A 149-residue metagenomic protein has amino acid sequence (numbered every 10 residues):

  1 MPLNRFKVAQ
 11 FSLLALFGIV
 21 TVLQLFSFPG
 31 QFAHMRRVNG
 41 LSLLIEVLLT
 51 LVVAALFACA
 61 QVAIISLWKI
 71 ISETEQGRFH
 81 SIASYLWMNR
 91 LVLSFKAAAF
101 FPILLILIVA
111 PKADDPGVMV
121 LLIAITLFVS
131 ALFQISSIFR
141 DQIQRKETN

Functional and structural regions predicted by a protein language model:
M1-F17: Alpha-helical transmembrane segments and their helix-start/interface "positive-inside/aromatic belt" motifs in integral
G18-Q31, S130-F133: Alpha-helical transmembrane segments of multi-pass membrane proteins
Q24-R36, N89, F95: Membrane-helix interface motif
H34-A63: Membrane-helix boundary elements
L48-F57, N89-R90, G117-F133: Pore-lining and gate-forming transmembrane alpha-helices of multi-pass membrane transport proteins
Q61-I82: Membrane-helix interface/capping segments
R90-K112: Hydrophobic alpha-helical transmembrane segments of integral membrane proteins
F101, L107, M119-N149: Alpha-helical transmembrane segments and their immediate juxtamembrane interface regions
